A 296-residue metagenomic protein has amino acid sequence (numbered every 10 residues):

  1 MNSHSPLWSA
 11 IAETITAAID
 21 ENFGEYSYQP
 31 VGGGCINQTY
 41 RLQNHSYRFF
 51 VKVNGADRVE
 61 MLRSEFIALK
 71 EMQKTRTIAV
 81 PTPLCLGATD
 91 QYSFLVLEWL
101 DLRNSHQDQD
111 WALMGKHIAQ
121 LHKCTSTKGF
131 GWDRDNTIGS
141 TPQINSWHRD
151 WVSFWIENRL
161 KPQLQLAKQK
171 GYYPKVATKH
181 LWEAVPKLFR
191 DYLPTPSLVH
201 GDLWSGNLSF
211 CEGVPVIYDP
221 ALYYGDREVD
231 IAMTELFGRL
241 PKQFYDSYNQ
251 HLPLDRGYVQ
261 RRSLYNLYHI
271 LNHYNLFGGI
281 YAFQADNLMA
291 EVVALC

Functional and structural regions predicted by a protein language model:
M1-G24, Y92, I280-C296: Regulatory N- and C-terminal appendages and interdomain linkers associated with kinase/kinase-like NTP transferase
P6-I19, S126-L198, C296: An alpha-helical support segment within catalytic cores of ATP-dependent transferases
N22, H45-F49, V214: Short acidic/polar mixed-charge low-complexity motifs
N22-V31, L254: Short secondary-structure junctions
Q29-R149, S153: ATP-binding pocket architecture of kinase catalytic cores
R48, T89-D108, K123, E157-K161 (+2 more regions): A glycine-centered beta->alpha junction motif in the catalytic cores of kinase/phosphotransferase enzymes
K70, E235, N266: A cross-family signal for key residues in well-ordered alpha-helices that form functional helical elements
I144-I156, Q165, T195-L198, S205-S263 (+3 more regions): Active-site Asp-x-Gly
